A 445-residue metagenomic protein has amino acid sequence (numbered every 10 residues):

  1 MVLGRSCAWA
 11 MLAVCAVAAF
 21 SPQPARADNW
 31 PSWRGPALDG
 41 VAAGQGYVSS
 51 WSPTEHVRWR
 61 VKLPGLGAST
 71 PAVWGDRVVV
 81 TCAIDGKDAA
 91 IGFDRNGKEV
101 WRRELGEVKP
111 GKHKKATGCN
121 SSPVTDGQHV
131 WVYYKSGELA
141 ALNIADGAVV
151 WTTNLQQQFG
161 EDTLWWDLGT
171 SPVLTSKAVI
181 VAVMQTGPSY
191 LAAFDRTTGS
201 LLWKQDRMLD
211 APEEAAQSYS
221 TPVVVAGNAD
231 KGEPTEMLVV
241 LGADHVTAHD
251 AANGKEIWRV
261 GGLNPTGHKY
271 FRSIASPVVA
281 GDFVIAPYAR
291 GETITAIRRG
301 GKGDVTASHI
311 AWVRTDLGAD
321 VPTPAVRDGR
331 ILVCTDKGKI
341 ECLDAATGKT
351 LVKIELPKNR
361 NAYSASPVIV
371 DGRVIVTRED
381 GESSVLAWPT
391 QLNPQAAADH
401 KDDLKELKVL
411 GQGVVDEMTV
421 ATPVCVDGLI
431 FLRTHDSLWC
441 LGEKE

Functional and structural regions predicted by a protein language model:
M1-W9: N-terminal secretory signal peptides that target proteins for export/translocation
L3-G4, V17-A18, T434: Intrinsic disorder/low-complexity segments
A8-S21: Bacterial N-terminal signal peptides
Q23-E445: Noncatalytic, solvent-exposed loop/strand surfaces of beta-propeller-type extracellular/periplasmic domains
